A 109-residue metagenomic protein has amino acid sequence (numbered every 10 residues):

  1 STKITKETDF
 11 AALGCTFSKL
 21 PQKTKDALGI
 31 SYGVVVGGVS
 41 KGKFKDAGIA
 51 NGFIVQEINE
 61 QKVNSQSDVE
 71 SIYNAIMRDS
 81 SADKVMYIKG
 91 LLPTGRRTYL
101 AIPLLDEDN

Functional and structural regions predicted by a protein language model:
S1-N109: C-terminal recognition in membrane/secretory proteostasis and scaffolding
